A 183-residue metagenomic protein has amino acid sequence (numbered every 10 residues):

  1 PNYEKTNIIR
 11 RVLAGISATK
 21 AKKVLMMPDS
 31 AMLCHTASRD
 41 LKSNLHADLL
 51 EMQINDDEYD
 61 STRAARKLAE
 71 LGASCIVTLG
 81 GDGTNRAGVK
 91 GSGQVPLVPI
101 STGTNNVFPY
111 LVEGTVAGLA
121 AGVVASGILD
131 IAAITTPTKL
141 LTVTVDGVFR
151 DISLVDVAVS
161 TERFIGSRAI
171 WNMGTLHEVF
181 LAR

Functional and structural regions predicted by a protein language model:
P1-C75, K90, L129-D130: ATP/NTP phosphate-donor binding region
Y3-R11, Y59, R63, G83 (+3 more regions): Conserved active-site and cofactor/substrate-binding residues in soluble primary-metabolism enzymes
D29-A31, G81-D82, T102-G103: Short, ordered loop/turn segments at secondary-structure junctions
T78-V89, N106-P109, T138: Short glycine/serine/threonine-rich phosphate/pyrophosphate-binding segments that cradle anionic phosphate groups
G88-G114: Short, acidic/small-residue loops that bind anionic groups at enzyme active sites
T104-V143: Short, glycine-/small-residue-rich phosphate/pyrophosphate-handling segment
A133-R183: ATP/pyrophosphate-binding catalytic subdomain of soluble kinases
